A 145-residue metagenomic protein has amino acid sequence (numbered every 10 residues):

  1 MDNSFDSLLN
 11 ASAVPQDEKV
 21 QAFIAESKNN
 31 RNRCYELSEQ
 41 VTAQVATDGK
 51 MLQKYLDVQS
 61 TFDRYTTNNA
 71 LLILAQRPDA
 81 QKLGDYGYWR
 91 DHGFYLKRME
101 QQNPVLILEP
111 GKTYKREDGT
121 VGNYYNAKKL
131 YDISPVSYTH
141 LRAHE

Functional and structural regions predicted by a protein language model:
M1-R142: N-terminal accessory/interface modules of nucleic-acid-binding and processing proteins
E145: A short, basic/aromatic helix-end/turn motif that makes direct DNA contacts
